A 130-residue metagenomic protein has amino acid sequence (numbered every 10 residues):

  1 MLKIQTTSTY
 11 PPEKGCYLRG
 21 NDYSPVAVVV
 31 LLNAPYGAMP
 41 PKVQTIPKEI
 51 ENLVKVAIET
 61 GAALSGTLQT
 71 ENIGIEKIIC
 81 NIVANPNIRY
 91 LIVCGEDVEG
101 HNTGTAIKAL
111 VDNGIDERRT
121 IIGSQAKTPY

Functional and structural regions predicted by a protein language model:
L2-I121: Conserved mixed alpha/beta catalytic, RNA-binding, or beta-rich assembly cores of soluble enzyme, regulatory
R119-Y130: Polybasic, proline/glycine-rich intrinsically disordered low-complexity segments
